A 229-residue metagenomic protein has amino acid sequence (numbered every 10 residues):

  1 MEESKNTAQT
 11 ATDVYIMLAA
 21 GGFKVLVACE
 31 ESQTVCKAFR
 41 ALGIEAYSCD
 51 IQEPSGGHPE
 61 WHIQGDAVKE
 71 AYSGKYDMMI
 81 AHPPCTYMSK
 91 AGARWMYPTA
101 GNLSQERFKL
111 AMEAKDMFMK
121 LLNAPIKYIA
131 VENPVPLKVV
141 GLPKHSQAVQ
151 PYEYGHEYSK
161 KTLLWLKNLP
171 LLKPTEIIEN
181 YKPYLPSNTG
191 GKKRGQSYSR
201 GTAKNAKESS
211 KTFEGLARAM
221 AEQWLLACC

Functional and structural regions predicted by a protein language model:
E2-C229: Conserved active-site and SAM-binding loop architecture of S-adenosyl-L-methionine-dependent nucleic-acid
